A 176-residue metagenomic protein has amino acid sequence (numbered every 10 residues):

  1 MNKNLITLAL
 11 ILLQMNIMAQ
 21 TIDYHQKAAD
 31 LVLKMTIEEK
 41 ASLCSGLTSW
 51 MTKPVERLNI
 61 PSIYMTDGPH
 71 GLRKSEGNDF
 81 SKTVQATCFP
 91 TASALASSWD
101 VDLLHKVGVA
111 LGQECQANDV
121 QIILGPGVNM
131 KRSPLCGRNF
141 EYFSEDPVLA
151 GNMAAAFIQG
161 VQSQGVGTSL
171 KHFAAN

Functional and structural regions predicted by a protein language model:
M1-I22: Bacterial Sec-dependent N-terminal signal peptides
Q20-A175: N-terminal beta-rich core of secreted/periplasmic extracellular enzymes
